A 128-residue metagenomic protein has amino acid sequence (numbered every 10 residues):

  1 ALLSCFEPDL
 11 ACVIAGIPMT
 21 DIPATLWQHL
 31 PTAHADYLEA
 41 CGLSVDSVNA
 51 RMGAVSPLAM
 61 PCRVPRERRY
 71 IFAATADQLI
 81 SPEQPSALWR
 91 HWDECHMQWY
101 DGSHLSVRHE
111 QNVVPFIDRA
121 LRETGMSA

Functional and structural regions predicted by a protein language model:
A1-L2, S86: Active-site phosphate/pyrophosphate- and oxyanion-stabilizing loops and adjacent acidic/basic residues in soluble
L2-D46, W99: Hydrolase active-site cap/lid region
P8-D9, P65-E67, W92-H96: Short glycine/proline-enriched coil/turn segments at helix->beta-strand junctions
D21, L79, S106: A short, conserved beta-strand element in the Rossmann-like catalytic core that flanks the donor/metal-binding loop
T25-Q84, R90: The feature captures the conserved acid-bearing segment of alpha/beta-hydrolase catalytic domains
H96, Y100-R108, N112-F116: Histidine-bearing beta->alpha loop at or near hydrolase active sites
Q111-N112, D118-A128: Alpha/beta-hydrolase-fold serine-hydrolase catalytic core, especially in secreted/extracellular enzymes
